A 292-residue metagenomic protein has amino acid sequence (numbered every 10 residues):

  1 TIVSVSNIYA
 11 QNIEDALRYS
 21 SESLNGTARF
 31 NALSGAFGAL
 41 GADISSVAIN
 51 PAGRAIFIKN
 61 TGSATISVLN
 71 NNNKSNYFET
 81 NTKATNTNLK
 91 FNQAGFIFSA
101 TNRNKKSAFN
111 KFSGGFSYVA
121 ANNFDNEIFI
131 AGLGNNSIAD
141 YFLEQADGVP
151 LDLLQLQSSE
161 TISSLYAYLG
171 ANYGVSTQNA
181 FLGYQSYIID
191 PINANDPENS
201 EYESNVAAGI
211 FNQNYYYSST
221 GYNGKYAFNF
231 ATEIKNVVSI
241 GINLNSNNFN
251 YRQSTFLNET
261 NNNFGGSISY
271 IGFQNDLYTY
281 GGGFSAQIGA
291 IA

Functional and structural regions predicted by a protein language model:
Y9-A194, N214-Y217: N-terminal, post-signal peptide beta-strand-biased segments of exported outer-membrane/organellar beta-barrel and other
S20-S23, S75-T87, E127-N135, N199-G221 (+1 more regions): Extracellular/periplasm-exposed beta-strand and loop segments of Gram-negative cell-envelope proteins, dominated by
S21, A120, S186-I189, S204 (+3 more regions): Intrinsically disordered, low-complexity regions enriched in small/polar residues
S46, K90-N92, F116-A121, L165-G174 (+2 more regions): Outer-membrane beta-barrel transmembrane strands
R54, G183, A194-S200, A208-G209 (+2 more regions): A generic signature of intrinsically disordered, low-complexity regions enriched in glycine/proline and charged/polar
